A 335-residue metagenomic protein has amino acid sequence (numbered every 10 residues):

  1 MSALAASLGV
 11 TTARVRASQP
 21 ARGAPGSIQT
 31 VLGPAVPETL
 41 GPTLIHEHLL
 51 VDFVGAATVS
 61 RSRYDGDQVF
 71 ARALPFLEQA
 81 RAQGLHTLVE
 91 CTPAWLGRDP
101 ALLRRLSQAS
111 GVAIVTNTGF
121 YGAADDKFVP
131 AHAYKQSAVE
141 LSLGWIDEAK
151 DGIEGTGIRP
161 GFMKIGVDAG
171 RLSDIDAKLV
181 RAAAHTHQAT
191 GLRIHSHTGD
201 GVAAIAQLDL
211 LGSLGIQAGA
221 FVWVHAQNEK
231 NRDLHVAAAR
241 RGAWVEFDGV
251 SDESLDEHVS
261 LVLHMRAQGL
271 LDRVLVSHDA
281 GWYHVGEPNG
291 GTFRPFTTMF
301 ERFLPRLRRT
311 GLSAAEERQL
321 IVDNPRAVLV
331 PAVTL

Functional and structural regions predicted by a protein language model:
M1-S18: N-terminal export signals
R22-A56: Replace "His-x-His-based motif
G41, I45, T58-T92, L96-A113 (+1 more regions): Alpha-helical scaffold segments that flank or form the walls of functional sites
H46, L88, H187, V245 (+2 more regions): Divalent metal-coordination and catalytic microenvironments
V51-Q68, K127-Y134, E287-P295: Acidic/histidine-rich helix-loop elements that form or flank divalent-metal/phosphate-binding sites at the catalytic
R105-Q108, A113-R193, W244, G249-D252: Active-site gating/metal-coordination segments in enzymes
A184, Q188-A267, R273-V274: Catalytic pocket-lining loop regions of alpha/beta-barrel enzymes, especially the amidohydrolase/enolase/GH5 lineages
D248-V250, L270-F293: Short acidic/histidine-rich active-site segments
